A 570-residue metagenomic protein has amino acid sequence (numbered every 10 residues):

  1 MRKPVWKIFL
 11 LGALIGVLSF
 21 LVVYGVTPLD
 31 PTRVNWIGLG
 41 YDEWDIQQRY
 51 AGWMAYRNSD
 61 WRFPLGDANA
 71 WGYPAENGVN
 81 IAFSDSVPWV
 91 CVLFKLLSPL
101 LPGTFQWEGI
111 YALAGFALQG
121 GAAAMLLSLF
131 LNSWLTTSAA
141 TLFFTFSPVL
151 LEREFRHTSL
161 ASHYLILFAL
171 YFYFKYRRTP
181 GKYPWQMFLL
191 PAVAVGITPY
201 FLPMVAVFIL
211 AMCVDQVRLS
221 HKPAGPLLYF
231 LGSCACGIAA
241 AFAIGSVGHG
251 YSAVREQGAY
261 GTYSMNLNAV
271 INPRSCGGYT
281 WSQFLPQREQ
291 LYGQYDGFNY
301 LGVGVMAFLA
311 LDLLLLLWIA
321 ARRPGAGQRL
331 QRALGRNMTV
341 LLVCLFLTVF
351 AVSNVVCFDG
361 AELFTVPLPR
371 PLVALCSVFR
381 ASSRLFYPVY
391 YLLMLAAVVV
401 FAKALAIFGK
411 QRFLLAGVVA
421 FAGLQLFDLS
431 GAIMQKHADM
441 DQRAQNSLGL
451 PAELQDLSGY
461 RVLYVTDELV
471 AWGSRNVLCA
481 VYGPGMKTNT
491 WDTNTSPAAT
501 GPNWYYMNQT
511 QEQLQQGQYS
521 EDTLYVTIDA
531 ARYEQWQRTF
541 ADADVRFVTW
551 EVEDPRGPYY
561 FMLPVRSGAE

Functional and structural regions predicted by a protein language model:
M1-V34, L228-C234, A321-C344: Start-transfer (signal-anchor) and selected internal transmembrane alpha helices of multi-pass inner/ER membrane
F20-Q119, S147-P148, H157, P273-G277: Membrane-interface coil-to-helix junctions
L21-L29, S138-R156, A241-G250, L267 (+3 more regions): Membrane-interface helix-loop junctions at the exits of transmembrane helices
E43, A240-L317: Periplasmic/ER-lumenal interhelical loops and adjacent helix-loop junctions in multi-pass membrane proteins
A82-V87, Q106-F116, F143-L170, G196-Y200 (+2 more regions): Membrane-interface micro-motifs in multi-pass membrane enzymes
L113, A117-L129, L135-R177, Y183-Q216 (+2 more regions): Membrane-embedded helix bundles of polyisoprenyl
L210, L231, A235, L345 (+2 more regions): Signature aromatic-anchored transmembrane alpha helix within multi-pass, membrane-resident enzymes that catalyze glycan
S220-L227, L311-L363: Membrane-interface helix-loop-helix junctions at transmembrane boundaries of multi-pass membrane enzymes, predominantly
